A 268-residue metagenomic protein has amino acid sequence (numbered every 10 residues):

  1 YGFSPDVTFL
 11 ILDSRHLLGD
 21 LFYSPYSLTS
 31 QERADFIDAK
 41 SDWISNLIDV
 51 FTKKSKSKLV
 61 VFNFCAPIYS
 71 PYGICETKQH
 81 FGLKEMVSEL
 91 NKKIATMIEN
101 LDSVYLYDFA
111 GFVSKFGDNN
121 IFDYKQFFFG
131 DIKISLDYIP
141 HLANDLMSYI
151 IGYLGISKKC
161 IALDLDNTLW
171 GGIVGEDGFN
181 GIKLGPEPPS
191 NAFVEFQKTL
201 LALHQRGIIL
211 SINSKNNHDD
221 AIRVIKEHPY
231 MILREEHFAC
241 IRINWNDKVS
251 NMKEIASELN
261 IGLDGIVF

Functional and structural regions predicted by a protein language model:
Y1, K248-K253: Structural motif
Y1-L163, L169-I182, M231: Extracellular glycan-modifying ectodomains
P5, K158, F238, I261-G265: Local beta-strand N-terminus motif with an aromatic residue
W43-L47, D145, E195-T199, N251-E254: Well-ordered alpha-helical segments embedded in enzymatic catalytic cores
L59-V61, L210, I266: Hydrophobic/aromatic residues located in beta-strands of well-ordered beta-sheets within soluble catalytic
M97-D102, D108-F109, N244-D247, S257 (+1 more regions): Metal-dependent DNA phosphodiester-chemistry modules and their immediately adjacent helices/loops in DNA-processing
A162, D166-S250: Alpha-helical substrate-recognition element adjacent to the catalytic core
M252-F268: Conserved Lys-Pro-Asp/Glu-containing loop-to-beta segment of HAD-superfamily phosphomonoesterases, centered on
